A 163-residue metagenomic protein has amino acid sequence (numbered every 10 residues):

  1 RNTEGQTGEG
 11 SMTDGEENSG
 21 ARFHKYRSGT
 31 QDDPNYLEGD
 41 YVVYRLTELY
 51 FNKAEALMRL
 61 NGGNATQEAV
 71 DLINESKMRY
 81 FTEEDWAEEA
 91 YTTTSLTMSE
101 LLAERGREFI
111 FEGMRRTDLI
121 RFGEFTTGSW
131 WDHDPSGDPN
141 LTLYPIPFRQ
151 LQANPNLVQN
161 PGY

Functional and structural regions predicted by a protein language model:
R1-L46: Flexible, polar/acidic helix-loop-strand segments at domain edges
S11-M12, Y36-V43, K77, D85-Y163: Long, intrinsically disordered, low-complexity segments
A21, Y50-K53: Internal mixed-charge
L46, K53-E55, L60: Structural register within alpha-helical repeat arrays
L60-E68: Structural helix-adjacent loops and short alpha-helical linkers that scaffold large soluble proteins
V70-I73, M98: Extracytoplasmic/secreted envelope proteins and their assembly/folding machinery, especially bacterial periplasmic
